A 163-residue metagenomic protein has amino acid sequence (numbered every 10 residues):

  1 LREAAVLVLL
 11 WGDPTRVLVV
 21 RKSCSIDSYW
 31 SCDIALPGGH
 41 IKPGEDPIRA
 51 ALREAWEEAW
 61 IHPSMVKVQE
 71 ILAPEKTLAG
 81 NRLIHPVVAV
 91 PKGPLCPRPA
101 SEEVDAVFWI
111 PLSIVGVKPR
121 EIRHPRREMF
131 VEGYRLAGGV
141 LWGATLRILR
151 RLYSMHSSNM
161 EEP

Functional and structural regions predicted by a protein language model:
L1-L36: N-terminal strand-loop-strand
L7-L10, T145-L152: Buried hydrophobic packing segments
P14-V17, I84-P86, G143, R147: Short, charged low-complexity intrinsically disordered segments located at boundaries of structured domains
A35, V140-A144: Short, contiguous, pocket-lining structural segments that sit at or immediately flank catalytic/ligand-binding sites
H40-A137, L141, R151, M155-P163: Unchanged
